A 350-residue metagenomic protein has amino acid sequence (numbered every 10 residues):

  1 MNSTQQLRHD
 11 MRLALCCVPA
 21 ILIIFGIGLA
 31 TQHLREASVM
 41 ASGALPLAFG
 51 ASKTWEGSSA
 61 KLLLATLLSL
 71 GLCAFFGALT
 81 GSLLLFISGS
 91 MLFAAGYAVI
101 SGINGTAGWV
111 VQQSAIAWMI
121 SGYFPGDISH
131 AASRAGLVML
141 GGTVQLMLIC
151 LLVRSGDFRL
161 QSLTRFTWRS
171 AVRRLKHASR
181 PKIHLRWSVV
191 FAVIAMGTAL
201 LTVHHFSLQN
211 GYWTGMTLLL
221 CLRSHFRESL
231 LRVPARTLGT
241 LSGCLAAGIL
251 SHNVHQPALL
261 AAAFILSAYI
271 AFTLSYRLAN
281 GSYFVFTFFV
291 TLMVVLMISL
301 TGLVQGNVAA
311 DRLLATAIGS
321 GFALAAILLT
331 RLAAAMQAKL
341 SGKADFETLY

Functional and structural regions predicted by a protein language model:
M1-I116, I120-F289, M297-Y350: Alpha-helical transmembrane segments and their membrane-interface boundaries that form or gate the permeation pathway
